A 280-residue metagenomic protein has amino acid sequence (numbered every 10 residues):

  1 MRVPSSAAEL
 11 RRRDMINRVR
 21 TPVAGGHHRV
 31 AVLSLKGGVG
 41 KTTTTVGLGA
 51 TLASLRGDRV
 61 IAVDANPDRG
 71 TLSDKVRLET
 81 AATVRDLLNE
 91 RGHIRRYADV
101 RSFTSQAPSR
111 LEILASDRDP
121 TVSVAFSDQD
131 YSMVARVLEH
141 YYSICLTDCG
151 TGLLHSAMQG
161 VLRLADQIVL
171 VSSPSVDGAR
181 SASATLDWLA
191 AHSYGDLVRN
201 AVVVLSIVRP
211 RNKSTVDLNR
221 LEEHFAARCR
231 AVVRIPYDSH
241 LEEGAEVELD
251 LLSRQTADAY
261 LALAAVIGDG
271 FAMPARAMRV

Functional and structural regions predicted by a protein language model:
M1-V32: Extreme N-terminal, non-catalytic leader segments that precede Walker-type/kinase nucleotide-binding cores
R20-S54: Walker A (P-loop) phosphate-binding motif
S54-E112: Phosphate-binding loop that captures ATP/GTP phosphates
Q106-P108, E112-H155: Phosphate-binding/switch loop-helix module in NTP-utilizing enzymes
E139-S143, S156-V176: Inter-motif core of Ras-like GTPase G domains
D148, I207-S253: Beta-strand-loop-alpha "switch" segments that mediate conformational coupling across diverse proteins
A182-V198: Conserved C-terminal guanine-recognition region of P-loop GTPase G domains, centered on the G4
E243-V280: NTP-binding/hydrolysis catalytic cores, primarily Walker-type P-loop NTPases
